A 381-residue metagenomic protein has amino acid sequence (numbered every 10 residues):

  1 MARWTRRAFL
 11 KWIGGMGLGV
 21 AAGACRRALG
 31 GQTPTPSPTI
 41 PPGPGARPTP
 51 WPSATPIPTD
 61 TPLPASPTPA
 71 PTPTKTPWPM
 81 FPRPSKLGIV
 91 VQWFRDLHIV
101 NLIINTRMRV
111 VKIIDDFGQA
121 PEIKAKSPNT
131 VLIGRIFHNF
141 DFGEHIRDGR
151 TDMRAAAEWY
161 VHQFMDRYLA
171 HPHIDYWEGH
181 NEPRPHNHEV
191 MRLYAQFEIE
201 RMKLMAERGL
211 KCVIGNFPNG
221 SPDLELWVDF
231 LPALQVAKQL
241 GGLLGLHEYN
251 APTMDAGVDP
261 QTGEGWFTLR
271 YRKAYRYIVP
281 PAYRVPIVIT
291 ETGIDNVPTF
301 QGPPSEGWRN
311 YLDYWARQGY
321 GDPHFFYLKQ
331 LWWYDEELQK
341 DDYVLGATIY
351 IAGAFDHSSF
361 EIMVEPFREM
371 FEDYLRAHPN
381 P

Functional and structural regions predicted by a protein language model:
A2, A8-G30: N-terminal export signals
C25-F81, P381: Ser/Thr-rich, Proline-interspersed low-complexity disordered segments
T76-D116: Boundary/entry segment of secreted carbohydrate-active catalytic domains
E122-P222: Substrate-binding cleft of extracellular glycoside hydrolase catalytic domains
G134-I136, F140, D229-G265, Y283-N296 (+1 more regions): Aromatic- and acid-rich polysaccharide-binding/catalytic face of secreted or lumenal carbohydrate-active enzymes
R208-L224, A282-D295, Y343-A352: Aromatic-lined carbohydrate-recognition surfaces of secreted/lumenal glycan-active proteins
A256, Y283-F325, A352-F360: Active-site clefts of carbohydrate-active enzymes
P304, Y311, E337-P381: Aromatic-rich peripheral "rim/lid" segments of glycoside hydrolase catalytic domains that contact and position glycan
